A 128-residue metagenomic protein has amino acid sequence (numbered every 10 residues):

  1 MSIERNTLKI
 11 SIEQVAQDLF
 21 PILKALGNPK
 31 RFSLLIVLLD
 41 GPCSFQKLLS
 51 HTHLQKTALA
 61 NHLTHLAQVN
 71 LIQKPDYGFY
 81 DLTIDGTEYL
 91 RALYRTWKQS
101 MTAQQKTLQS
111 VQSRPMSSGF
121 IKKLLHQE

Functional and structural regions predicted by a protein language model:
M1-R5, K56-A60: Membrane-interacting alpha-helical segments
S2-D18, E88-E128: Amphipathic alpha-helical dimerization/coiled-coil segments that flank or bridge DNA-binding/regulatory modules
Q17-A58, Y80-I84, E88: N-terminal helix-turn-helix DNA-binding core of bacterial DNA-binding proteins
P42, Q73, Y94-R95: Single-residue recognition of alpha-helix boundary sites
Q46-K47, A60, K98, Q105: Short linear functional motifs in flexible/disordered or boundary regions
L63-T64: Short, hydrophobic-biased segments on the C-terminal half of alpha helices that form "recognition helices"
A67-P75: A short, conserved structural fragment
